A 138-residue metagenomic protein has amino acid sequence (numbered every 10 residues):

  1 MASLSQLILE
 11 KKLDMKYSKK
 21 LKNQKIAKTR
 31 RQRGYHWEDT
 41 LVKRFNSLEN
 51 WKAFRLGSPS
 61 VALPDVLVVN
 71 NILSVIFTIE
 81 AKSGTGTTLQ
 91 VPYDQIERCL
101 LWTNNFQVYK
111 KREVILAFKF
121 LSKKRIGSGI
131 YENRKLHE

Functional and structural regions predicted by a protein language model:
A2-G57: Acidic-basic catalytic patches of nuclease active cores, encompassing PD-(D/E)XK and other metal-cofactor nuclease
A2-L9, K28-R33, E113-E138: Domain-level recognition of nuclease-like catalytic cores that cleave nucleotide substrates
E38, E80, Q95: Acidic-residue sensor for enzyme active/binding pockets
F45, V66-V68, S74-T85: Conserved catalytic cores of phosphodiester-cleaving nucleases, focusing on short active-site segments
R55, E80, L116-F118: Structural signal for conserved beta-strand scaffold positions within catalytic alpha/beta enzyme cores
S58, N71-I72: Short polar/acidic secondary-structure junctions
S60-L63: Short acidic/glycine-enriched loop/turn segments that link adjacent beta-strands
T87-F118, I126: Short, charged, amphipathic alpha-helix that recurs within catalytic cores of restriction-modification and other
